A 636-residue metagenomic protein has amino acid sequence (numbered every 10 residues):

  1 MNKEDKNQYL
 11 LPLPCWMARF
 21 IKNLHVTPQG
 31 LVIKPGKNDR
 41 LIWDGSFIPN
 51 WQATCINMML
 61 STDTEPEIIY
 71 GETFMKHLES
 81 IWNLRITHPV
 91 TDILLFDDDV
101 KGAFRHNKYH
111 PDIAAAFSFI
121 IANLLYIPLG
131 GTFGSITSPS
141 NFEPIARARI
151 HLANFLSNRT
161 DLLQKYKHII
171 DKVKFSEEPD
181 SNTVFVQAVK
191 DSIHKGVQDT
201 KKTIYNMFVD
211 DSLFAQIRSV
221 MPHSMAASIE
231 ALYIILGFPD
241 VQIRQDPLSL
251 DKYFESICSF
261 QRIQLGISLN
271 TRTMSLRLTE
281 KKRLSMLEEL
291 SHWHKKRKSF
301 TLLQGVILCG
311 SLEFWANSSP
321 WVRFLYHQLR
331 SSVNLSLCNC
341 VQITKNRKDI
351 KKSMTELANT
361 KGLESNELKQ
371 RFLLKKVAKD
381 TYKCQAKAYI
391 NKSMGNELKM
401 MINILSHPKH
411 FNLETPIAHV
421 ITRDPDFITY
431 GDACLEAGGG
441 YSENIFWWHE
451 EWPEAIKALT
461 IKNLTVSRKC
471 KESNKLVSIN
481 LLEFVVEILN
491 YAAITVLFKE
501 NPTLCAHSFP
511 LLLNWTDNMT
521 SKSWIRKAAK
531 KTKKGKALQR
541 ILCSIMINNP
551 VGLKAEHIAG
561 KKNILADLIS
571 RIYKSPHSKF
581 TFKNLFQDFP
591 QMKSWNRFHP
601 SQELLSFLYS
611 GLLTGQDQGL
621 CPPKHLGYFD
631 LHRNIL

Functional and structural regions predicted by a protein language model:
M1-F20, F74-N83, P144-N158, M221-Q242 (+4 more regions): Inter-domain linker/hinge segments that demarcate the starts of reverse transcriptase and RNase H-type modules
D5-S157, L269, R277, K281-Q328 (+2 more regions): Catalytic-core region of right-hand nucleic acid polymerases
W16-A18, N182-G196, I402-L435: Flexible, glycine/threonine-enriched loop-and-boundary segments that flank and lead into catalytic domains of large
I68-M75, D97, D161-S176, F185-T200 (+5 more regions): Polymerase palm active-site segment centered on the conserved acidic dipeptide of motif C
N123-A148, T183-A188, I445-V485, T520-A529 (+1 more regions): A short, polar/acidic, helix/strand-boundary loop motif
I127, C258-A418: C-terminal reverse transcriptase regions that engage the nucleic-acid substrate
N206, A492-I564: RNase H catalytic domain
I263, S268-R272, P550-L604: C-terminal functional segments of enzyme domains
